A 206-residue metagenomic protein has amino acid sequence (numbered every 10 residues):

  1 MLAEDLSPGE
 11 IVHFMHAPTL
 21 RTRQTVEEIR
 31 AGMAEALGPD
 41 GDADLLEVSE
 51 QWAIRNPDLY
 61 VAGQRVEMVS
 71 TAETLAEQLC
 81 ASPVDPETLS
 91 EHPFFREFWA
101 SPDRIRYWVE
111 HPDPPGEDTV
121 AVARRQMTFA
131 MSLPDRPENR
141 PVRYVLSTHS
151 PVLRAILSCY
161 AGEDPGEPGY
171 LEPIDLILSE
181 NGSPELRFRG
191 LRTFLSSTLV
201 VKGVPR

Functional and structural regions predicted by a protein language model:
M1-D58, V69, Y107-A121, E163-R189 (+1 more regions): Active-site-proximal alpha-helix that buttresses catalytic centers in soluble enzyme cores
H13-H16, R140-T148: Beta-strand elements within well-structured catalytic alpha/beta cores of enzymes that handle phosphate/sulfate esters
A31, R65, E163, V201-P205: General N-terminal targeting signals
L46-E47, P57-D113: Low-complexity, serine/threonine/proline-enriched polar segments
P102-P141: A mid-sequence, solvent-exposed acidic-amphipathic segment
A155-Y160: Short Pro/Gly-enriched beta-strand edge/turn motifs at strand-loop
R192-R206: Acidic, His/Gly-rich catalytic cores of divalent-metal-dependent hydrolytic chemistry
